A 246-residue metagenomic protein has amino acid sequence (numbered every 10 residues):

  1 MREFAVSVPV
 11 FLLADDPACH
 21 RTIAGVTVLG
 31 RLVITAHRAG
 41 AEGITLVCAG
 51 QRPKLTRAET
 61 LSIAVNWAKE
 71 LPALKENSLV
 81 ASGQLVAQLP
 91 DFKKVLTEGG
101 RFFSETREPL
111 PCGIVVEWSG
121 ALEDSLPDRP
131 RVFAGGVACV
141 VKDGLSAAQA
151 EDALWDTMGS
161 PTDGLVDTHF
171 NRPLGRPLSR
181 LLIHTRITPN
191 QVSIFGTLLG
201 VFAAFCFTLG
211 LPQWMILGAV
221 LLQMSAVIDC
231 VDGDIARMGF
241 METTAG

Functional and structural regions predicted by a protein language model:
M1-P53: N-terminal glycine-rich phosphate-binding loop and ensuing alpha1 helix
I23-T27, S62, R172: Conserved phosphate-coordination/catalytic loops
A24, R180, H184, R237-M238: Transmembrane helix-loop junction
L29, Q84, T188: Residue-level signal for inorganic ion chemistry
P53-C112: Conserved beta-loop-beta/alpha segment of the NTase-like Rossmann-fold superfamily that binds/positions NTPs
K94-L165: Catalytic-site signature of metal-activated, phosphate-bearing donor transferases, centered on the GT-A/GT-A-like
F133-L217, V227: Topogenic membrane-insertion module of multi-pass membrane proteins
L217-G246: Acidic (Asp/Glu-rich) catalytic motifs at the cytosolic membrane interface
